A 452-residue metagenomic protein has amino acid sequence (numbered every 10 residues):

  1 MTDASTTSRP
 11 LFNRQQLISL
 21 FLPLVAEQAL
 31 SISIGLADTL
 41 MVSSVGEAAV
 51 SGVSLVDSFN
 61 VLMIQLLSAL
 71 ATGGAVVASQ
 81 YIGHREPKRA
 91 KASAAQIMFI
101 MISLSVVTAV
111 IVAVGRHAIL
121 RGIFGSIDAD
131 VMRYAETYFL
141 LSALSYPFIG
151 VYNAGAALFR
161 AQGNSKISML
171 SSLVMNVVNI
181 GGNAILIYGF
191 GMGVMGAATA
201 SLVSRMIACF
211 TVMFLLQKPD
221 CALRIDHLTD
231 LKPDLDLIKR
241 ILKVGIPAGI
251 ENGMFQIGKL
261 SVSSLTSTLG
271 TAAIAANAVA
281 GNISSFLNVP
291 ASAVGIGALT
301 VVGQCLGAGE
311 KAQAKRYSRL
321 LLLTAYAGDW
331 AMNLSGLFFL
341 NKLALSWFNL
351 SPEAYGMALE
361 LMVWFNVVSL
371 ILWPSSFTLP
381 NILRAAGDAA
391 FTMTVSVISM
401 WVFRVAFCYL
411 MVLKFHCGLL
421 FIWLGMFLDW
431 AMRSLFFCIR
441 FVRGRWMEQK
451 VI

Functional and structural regions predicted by a protein language model:
M1-L24, A78-S145, G189-I246, V302-S369 (+1 more regions): Short alpha-helical transmembrane segments in multi-pass integral membrane proteins
S8-L40, S44-V45, V61-G73, S105-A109 (+4 more regions): N-terminal transmembrane alpha-helices
S19-G35, L141, M175, S204-A208 (+3 more regions): Transmembrane helical elements of multi-pass membrane transporters/channels
A29-S51, L120-A129, I185-M192, G253-F286 (+3 more regions): Helix-terminus/linker motif at the lipid-water interface of multi-pass membrane proteins
E47-S58, A135, F139, A198 (+3 more regions): Small-residue hotspots at the loop-to-helix junctions and early N-terminal turns of transmembrane alpha-helices
V50-V110, I149-S168, I274-L340, W373-V395: Small-residue-rich hydrophobic transmembrane alpha-helices
L62-Q65, N179-N183, C209-M213, F286-V289 (+3 more regions): Hydrophobic transmembrane alpha-helices of multi-pass small-molecule transporters
A71, L141-R160, S168-N176, A197-V212 (+5 more regions): Short runs within selected transmembrane alpha-helices of multi-pass transporters and secretion channels
